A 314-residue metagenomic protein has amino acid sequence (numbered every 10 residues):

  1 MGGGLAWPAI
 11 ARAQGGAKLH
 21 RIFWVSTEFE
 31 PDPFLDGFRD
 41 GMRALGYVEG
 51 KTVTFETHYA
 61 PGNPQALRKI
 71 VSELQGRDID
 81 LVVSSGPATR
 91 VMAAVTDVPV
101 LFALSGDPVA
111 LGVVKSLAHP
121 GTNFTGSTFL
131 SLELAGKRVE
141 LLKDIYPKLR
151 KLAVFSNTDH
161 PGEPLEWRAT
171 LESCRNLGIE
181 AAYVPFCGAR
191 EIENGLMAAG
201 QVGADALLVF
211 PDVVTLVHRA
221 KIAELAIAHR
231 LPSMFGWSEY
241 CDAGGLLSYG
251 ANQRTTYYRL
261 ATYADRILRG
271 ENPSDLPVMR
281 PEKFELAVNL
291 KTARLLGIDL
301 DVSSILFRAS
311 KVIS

Functional and structural regions predicted by a protein language model:
M1-S314: Short hydrophobic alpha-helices and adjacent helix-cap/hinge residues
